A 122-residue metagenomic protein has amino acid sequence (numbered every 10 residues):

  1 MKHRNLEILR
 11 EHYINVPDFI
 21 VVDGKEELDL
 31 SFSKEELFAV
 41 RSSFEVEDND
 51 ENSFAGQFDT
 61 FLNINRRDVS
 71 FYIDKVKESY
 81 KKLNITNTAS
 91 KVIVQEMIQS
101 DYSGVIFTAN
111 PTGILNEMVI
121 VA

Functional and structural regions predicted by a protein language model:
M1-D23: N-terminal-proximal low-complexity accessory segments that begin disordered and transition into the first
H3-E11, L30-A122: Conserved mixed alpha/beta core segments that line enzyme active sites in large multi-domain catalysts
